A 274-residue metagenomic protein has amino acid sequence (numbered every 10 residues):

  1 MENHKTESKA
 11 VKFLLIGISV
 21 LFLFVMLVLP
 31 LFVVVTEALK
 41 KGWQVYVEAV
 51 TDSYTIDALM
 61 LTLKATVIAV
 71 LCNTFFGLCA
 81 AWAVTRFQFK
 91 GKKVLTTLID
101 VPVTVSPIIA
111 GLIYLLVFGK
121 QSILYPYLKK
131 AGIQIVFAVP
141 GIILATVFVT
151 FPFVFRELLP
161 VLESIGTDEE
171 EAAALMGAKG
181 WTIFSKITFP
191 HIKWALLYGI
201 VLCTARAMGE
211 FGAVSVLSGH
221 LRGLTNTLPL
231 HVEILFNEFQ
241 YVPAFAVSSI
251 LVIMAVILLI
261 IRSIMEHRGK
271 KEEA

Functional and structural regions predicted by a protein language model:
E2-K5, W43-T51, I56, G91-K92 (+3 more regions): Membrane-interfacial helix termini and adjacent extracytoplasmic/periplasmic loops of multi-pass transporters
E2-S8, I68-I99, L112, L116 (+2 more regions): Transmembrane-helix boundary motif in ABC transporter permease subunits
N3-T6, V34-L71, R86-F87, N237-Q240: Periplasmic/extracellular loop-to-transmembrane helix junction in inner-membrane transport proteins
E7-A10, L14-I18, M26-L29, V33 (+4 more regions): C-terminal transmembrane helix and the adjacent membrane-cytosol boundary/short C-terminal tail of inner/organellar
E7-K12, V45-E48, S53, M208-I261: Interhelical loop and adjacent transmembrane-helix boundary motif in polytopic membrane transport permeases
G17-F22, L71, V101, F148-G166 (+1 more regions): Transmembrane alpha-helices
V28-F32, T36, F75-A80, I109 (+8 more regions): Membrane-embedded alpha-helices of multi-pass transport/permease systems
T104-G111: Transmembrane alpha-helices and adjacent helix-loop boundaries
